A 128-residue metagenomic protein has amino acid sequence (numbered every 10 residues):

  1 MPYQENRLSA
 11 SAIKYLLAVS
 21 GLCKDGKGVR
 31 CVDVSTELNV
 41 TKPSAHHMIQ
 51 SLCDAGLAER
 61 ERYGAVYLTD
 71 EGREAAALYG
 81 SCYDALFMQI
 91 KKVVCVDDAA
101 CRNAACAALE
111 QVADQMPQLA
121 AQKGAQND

Functional and structural regions predicted by a protein language model:
P2-V40: N-terminal helix-turn-helix DNA-binding core of bacterial DNA-binding proteins
P43: Key DNA-contact positions within bacterial/archaeal DNA-binding proteins
I49-Q50: Short, hydrophobic-biased segments on the C-terminal half of alpha helices that form "recognition helices"
C53-R62: A short, conserved structural fragment
G64-C82: Basic, amphipathic "hinge/linker" alpha-helix immediately C-terminal to the N-terminal HTH DNA-binding motif
D84-A125: Amphipathic alpha-helical dimerization/coiled-coil segments that flank or bridge DNA-binding/regulatory modules
